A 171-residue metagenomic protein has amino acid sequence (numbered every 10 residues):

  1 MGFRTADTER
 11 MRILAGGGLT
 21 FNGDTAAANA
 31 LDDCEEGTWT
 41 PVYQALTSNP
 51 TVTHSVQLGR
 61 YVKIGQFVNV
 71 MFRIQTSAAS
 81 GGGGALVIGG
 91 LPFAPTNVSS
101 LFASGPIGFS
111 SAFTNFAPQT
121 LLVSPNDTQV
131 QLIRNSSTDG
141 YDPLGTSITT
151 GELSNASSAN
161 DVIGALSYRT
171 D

Functional and structural regions predicted by a protein language model:
M1-D33, T47, S80-G82, V98 (+2 more regions): Trimeric beta-solenoid/beta-helix "fiber body" segments of extracellular/virion adhesins and depolymerases
T5, G82-A94, D139-S167: Extended Gly/Ser/Thr-rich low-complexity repeat segments, especially those forming or decorating extracellular
I13, K63, V123-P125: Generic beta-strand structural signal
G18-G23, A165-D171: Enriched but not universal
F21-G65: Terminal (often C-terminal
H54-P118, I163-T170: Beta-rich globular "head" domains
F113-S154: Structured beta-strand segments within beta-sheet-rich domains
